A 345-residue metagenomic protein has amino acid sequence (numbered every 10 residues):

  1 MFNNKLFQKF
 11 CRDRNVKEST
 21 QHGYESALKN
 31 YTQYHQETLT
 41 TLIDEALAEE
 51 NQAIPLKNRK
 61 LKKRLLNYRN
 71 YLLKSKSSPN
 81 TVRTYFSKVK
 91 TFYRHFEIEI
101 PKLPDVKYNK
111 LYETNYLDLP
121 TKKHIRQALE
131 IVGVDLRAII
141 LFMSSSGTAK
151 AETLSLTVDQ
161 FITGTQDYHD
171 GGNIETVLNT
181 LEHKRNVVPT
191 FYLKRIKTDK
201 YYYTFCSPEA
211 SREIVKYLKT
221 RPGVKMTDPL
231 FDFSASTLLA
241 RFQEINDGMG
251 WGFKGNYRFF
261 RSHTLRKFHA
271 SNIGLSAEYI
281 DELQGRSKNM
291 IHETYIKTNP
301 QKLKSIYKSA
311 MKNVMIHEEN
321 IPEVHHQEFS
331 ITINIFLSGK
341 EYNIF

Functional and structural regions predicted by a protein language model:
R14-E97, C206, G274: Non-catalytic DNA-binding core/recognition domains of DNA-processing enzymes
A48-I54, I98-Q127: Flexible interdomain linker/hinge and immediately adjacent N-terminus of the catalytic tyrosine-recombinase domain
K110-Q127, V187, T198-E209, V224-D228: DNA breakage-rejoining catalytic core of tyrosine-based enzymes
K122-A151: Basic, Lys/Arg- and aromatic-enriched nucleic-acid-binding interface segment
L156-E213: Conserved tyrosine-mediated DNA breakage-rejoining catalytic core shared by Y-recombinases
R195-K216, K225-N246, S262: C-terminal catalytic core of Y-nucleophile DNA break-rejoin enzymes
P222-D228, A240-N289: Short, basic (Lys/Arg/His-rich) helix/loop patches that form interaction surfaces in the mid-to-C-terminal regions
Q284-V324: Catalytic-site neighborhood detector that most strongly recognizes the C-terminal catalytic loop/helix of tyrosine
